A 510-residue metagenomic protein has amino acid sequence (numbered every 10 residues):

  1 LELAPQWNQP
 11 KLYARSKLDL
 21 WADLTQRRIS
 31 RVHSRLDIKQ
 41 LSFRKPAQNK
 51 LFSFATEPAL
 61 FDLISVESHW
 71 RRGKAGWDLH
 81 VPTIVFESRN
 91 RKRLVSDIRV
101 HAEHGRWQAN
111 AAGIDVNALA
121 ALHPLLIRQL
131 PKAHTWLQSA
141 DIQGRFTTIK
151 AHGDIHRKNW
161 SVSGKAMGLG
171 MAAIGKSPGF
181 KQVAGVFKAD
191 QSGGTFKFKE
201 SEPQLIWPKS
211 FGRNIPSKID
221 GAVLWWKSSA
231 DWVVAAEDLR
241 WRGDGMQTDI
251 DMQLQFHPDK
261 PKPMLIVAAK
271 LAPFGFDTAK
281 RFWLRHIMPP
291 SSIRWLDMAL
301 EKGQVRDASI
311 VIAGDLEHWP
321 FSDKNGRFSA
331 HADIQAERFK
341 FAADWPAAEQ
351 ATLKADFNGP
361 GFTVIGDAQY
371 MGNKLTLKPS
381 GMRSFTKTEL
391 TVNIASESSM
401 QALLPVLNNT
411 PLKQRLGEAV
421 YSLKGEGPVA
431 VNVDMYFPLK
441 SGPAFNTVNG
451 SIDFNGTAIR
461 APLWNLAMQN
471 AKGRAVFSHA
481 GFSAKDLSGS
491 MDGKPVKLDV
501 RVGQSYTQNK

Functional and structural regions predicted by a protein language model:
L1-R91, E103-I174, G185-G245, M264-F339 (+3 more regions): Extended amphipathic, helix-rich lipid-handling scaffolds
R71-K92, D231-P258, K354-S380, S483-R501: Repeat-solenoid scaffold signature
Q182: Active-site pocket-lining segments that scaffold enzyme catalytic pockets across diverse folds
